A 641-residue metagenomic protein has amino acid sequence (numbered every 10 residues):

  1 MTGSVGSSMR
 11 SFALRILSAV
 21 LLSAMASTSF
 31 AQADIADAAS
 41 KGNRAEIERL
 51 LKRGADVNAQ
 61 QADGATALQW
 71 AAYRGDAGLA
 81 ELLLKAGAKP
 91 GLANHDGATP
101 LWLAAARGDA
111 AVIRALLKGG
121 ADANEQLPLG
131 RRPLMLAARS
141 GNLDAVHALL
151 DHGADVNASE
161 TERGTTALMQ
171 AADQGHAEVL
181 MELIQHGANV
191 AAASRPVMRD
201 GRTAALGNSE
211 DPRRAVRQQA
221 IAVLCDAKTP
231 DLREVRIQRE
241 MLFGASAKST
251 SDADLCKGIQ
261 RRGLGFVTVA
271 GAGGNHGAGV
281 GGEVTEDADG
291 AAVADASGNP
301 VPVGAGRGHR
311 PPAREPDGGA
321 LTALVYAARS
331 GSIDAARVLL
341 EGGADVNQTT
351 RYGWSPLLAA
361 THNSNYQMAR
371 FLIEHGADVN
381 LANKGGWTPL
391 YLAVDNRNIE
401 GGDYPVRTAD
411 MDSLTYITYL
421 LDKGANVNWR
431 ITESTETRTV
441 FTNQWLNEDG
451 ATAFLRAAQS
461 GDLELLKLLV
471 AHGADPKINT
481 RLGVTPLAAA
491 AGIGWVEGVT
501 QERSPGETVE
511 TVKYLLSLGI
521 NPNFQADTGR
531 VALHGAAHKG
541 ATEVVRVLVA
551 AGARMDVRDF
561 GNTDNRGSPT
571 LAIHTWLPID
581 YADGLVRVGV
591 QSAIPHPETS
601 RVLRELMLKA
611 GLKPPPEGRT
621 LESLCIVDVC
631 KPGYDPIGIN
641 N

Functional and structural regions predicted by a protein language model:
R15-M25: Bacterial N-terminal signal peptides
F30-W70, L79, A323, A327 (+1 more regions): N-terminal segments that cap or nucleate solenoid repeat domains
D37-K41, W70-D76, L103-D109, L136-N142 (+13 more regions): Ankyrin repeat A-helix N-terminal signature
E46, G78-L79, A111-V112, D144-A145 (+8 more regions): Conserved ankyrin/ankyrin-like repeat signature
L51-D56, E81-K89, R114-D122, H147-D155 (+8 more regions): Ankyrin repeat domain, specifically the short helix-to-loop turn at the C-terminus of the second helix of each repeat
A59-Q60, P90-A93, N124-Q126, V156-E160 (+7 more regions): Ankyrin repeat boundary signal
G64, G97, G130, R163-G164 (+9 more regions): Start-of-repeat signature of ankyrin repeats
G584-N641: Terminal, low-structured helical/coil segments at or just beyond the last alpha-helical repeat
